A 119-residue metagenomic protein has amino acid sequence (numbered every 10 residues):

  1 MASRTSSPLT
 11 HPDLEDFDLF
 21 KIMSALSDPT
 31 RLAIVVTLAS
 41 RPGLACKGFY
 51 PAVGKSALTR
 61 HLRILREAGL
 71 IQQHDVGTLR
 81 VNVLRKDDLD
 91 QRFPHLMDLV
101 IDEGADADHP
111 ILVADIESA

Functional and structural regions predicted by a protein language model:
A2-D18, S40, R85-A119: Amphipathic alpha-helical dimerization/coiled-coil segments that flank or bridge DNA-binding/regulatory modules
F17-A57, V76-D88: N-terminal helix-turn-helix DNA-binding core of bacterial DNA-binding proteins
L62-R63: Short, hydrophobic-biased segments on the C-terminal half of alpha helices that form "recognition helices"
G69: Glycine-centered, phosphate/nucleic-acid-interacting loop/turn motifs that mediate DNA/RNA or nucleotide
